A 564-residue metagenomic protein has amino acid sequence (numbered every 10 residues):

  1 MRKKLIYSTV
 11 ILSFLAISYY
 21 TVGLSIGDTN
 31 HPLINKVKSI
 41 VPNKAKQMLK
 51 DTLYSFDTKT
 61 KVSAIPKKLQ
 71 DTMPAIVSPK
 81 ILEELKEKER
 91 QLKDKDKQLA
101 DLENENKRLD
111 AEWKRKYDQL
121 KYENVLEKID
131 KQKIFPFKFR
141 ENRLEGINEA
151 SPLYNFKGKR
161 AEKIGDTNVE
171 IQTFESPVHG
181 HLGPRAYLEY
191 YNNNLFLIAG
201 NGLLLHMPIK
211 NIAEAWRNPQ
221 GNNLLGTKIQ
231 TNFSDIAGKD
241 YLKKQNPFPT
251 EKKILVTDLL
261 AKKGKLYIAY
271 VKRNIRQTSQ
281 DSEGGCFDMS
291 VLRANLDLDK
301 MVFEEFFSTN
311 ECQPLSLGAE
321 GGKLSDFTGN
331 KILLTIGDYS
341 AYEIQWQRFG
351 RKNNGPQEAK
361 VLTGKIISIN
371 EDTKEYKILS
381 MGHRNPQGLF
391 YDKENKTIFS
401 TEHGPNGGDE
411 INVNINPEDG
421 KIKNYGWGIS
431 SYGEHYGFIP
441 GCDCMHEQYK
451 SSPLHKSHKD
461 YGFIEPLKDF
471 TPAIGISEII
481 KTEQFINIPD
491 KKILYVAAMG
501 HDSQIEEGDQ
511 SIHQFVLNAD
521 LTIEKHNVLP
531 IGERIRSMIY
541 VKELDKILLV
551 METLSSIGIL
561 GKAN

Functional and structural regions predicted by a protein language model:
M1-L15: N-terminal Sec-pathway targeting helices
S78-I81, L85-K88, L92-K95, L99-L102 (+2 more regions): Long, heptad-repeat coiled-coil alpha-helices used as oligomerization/scaffolding rods
K138-I164, I171-G180, L197-I198, L205-M207 (+6 more regions): Beta-propeller domain segments
L188, L259, L324, P386-L389 (+2 more regions): Hydrophobic core register within WD40 beta-propeller blades
E189-N193, A261-G264, D326-G329, K393-N395 (+2 more regions): Residue-level detector of Asp-centered blade-edge/turn motifs that repeat once per structural unit in beta-propeller
T250-I254, Q280-D326: Asp-box/WD-like beta-propeller blade repeats and closely related beta-sheet repeat scaffolds
L521-K542: Conserved blade-ending motifs and adjacent loop-strand segments that build the rim/top face of beta-propeller domains
S537-N564: Blade-level signature of beta-propeller repeat domains, shared across WD40, Kelch, NHL, RCC1 and BNR/Asp-box propellers
